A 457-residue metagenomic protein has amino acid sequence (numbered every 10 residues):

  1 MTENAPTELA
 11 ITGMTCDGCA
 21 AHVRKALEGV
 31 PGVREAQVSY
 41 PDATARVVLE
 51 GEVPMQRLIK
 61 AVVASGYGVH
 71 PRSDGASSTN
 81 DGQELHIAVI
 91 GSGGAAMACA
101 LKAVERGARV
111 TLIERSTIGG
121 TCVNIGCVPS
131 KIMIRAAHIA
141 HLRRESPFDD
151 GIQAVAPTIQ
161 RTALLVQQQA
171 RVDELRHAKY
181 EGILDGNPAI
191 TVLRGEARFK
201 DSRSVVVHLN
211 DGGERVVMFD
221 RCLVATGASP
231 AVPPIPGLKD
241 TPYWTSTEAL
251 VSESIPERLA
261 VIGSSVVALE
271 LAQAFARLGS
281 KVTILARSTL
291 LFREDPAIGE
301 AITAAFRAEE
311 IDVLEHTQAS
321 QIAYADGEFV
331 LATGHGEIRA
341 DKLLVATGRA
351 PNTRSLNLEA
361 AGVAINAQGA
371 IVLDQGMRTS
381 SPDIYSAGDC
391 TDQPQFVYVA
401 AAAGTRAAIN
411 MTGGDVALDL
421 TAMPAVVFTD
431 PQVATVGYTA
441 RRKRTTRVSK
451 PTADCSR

Functional and structural regions predicted by a protein language model:
M1-A88, G94: Flexible metal-binding regulatory segments at protein termini and peripheral loops
Q83-E84, K102-A108, I113-I255, S288-F292 (+6 more regions): Glycine-rich flavin
E84-L112, A268-A276: N-terminal Rossmann-like FAD-binding beta1-loop-alpha1 element of flavoenzymes
A88-I90, A197, V205, V216-G227 (+4 more regions): Short hydrophobic core segments
I90-A95, R115-S116, I262-S265, D389: Glycine-rich Rossmann-fold phosphate-binding loop(s) that bind the pyrophosphate of adenine dinucleotide cofactors
C127, V224-K281, D312-V313, E359-A361 (+1 more regions): Glycine-rich dinucleotide-binding loop and its adjacent helix/turn
K239-I255, E337-M411, D415: FAD-site-proximal beta/loop scaffold in flavoenzymes
A434-R457: Structured beta-strand/loop patches that form or line metal/cofactor-binding pockets in enzymes
